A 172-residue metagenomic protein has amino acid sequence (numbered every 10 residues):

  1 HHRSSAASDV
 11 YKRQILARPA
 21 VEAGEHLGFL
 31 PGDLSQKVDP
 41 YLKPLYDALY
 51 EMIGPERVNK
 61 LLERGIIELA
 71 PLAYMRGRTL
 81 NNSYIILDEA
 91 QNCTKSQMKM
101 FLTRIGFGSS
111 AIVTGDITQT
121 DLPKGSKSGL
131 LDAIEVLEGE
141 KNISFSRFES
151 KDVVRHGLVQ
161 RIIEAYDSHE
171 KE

Functional and structural regions predicted by a protein language model:
H1-A7, Y11: Single conserved hydrophobic/aromatic residue that forms the stacking wall/gate of nucleotide- or nucleobase-binding
K12, I66, N81-Y84, G108-V113: Loop/turn-to-beta-strand initiation segments
K12-E22: Short beta-strand-centered segment that lines the nucleotide-binding/catalytic pocket of NTP-utilizing
E25-G77: Inter-Walker segment of RecA-like/P-loop motor cores
G65-I86, C93-K99: Conserved RecA-like ASCE ATPase "motif II neighborhood" in helicase/translocase motors
E89, G115-D116: Walker B catalytic acidic pair
S96-S109: Short, conserved "post-DEAD/DEAH" coupling segment immediately C-terminal to helicase motif II within the SF2/RecA-like
A133-E172: Conserved coupling/interface region of RecA-like P-loop/ASCE motor cores
